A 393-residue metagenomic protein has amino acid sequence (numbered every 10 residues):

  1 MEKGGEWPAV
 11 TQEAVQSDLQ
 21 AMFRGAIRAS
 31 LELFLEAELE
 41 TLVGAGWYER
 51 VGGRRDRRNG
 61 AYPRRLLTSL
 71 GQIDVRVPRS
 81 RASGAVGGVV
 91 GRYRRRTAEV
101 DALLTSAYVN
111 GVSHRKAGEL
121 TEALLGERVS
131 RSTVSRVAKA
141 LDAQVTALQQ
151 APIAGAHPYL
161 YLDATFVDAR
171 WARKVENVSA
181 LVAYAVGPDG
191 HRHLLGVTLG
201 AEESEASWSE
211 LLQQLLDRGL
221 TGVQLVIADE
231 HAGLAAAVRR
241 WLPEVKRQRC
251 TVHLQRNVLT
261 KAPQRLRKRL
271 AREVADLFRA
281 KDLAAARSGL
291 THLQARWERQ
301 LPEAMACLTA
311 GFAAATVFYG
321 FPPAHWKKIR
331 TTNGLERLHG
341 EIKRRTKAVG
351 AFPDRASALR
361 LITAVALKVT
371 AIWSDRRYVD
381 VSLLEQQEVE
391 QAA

Functional and structural regions predicted by a protein language model:
M1-N110, H114, E119-A143, A147-Y159: Short, flexible loop/hinge motifs at secondary-structure junctions
M1-P8, Q12, A26, A37 (+3 more regions): Acidic/histidine-rich catalytic cores and adjacent linkers of DNA breakage/strand-transfer/modification proteins
Q16, Q20, R24, R28 (+19 more regions): Amphipathic alpha-helical transducer elements in NTP-driven molecular machines
L35, L39, L70, A82 (+14 more regions): Mobile genetic element proteins and their domesticated derivatives, centered on retroelements and DNA transposons
T41-A45, A107-N110, A123, E127 (+12 more regions): Conserved, well-folded catalytic cores of nucleic-acid-processing and energy-transducing macromolecular machines
R76-R81, G88-R94, E99, E127-R128 (+6 more regions): RNase H-like nuclease fold core
V86, V258-S288, H292: Metal-dependent DNA phosphodiester-chemistry modules and their immediately adjacent helices/loops in DNA-processing
L225-A232, A237-E273: Conserved beta-strand -> loop -> alpha-helix junction used to position metal-binding or nucleic-acid-contacting
